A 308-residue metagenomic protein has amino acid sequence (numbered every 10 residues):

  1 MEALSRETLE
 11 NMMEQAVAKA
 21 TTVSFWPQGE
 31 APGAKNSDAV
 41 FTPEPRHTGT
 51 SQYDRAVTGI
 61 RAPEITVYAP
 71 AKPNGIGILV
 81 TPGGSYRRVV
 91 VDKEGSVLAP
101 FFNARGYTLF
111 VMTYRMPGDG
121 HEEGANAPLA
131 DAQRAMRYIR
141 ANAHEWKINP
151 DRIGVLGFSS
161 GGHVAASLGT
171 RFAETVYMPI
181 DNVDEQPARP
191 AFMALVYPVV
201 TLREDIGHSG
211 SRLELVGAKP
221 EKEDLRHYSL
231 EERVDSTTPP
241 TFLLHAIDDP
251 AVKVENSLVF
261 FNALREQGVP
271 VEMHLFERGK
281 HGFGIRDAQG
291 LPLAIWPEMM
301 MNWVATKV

Functional and structural regions predicted by a protein language model:
L4-P73: N-terminal cap/lid segment of alpha/beta-hydrolase-fold proteins
P43-Q52, N182, P198-R233, P239: Mobile cap/lid helix-loop segments that gate and shape the active-site cleft of serine hydrolases
G75-G83: Short beta-strand element of the alpha/beta-hydrolase
V89-V91, S96-L98, M112-P150, D287-I295: Catalytic nucleophile-loop/oxyanion-hole region of alpha/beta-hydrolase and closely related hydrolase-like folds
R134-H208, L225: Primarily recognizes the serine-hydrolase "nucleophile elbow" in alpha/beta-hydrolase and SGNH/GDSL folds
L202, D248-V252: Acidic catalytic loop of the alpha/beta-hydrolase fold
T237, L243-H245, D249: Short beta-strand/loop motif that positions the catalytic acidic residue of the alpha/beta-hydrolase fold
L244, V254, L258-V308: C-terminal catalytic histidine-bearing segment of alpha/beta-hydrolase fold enzymes
